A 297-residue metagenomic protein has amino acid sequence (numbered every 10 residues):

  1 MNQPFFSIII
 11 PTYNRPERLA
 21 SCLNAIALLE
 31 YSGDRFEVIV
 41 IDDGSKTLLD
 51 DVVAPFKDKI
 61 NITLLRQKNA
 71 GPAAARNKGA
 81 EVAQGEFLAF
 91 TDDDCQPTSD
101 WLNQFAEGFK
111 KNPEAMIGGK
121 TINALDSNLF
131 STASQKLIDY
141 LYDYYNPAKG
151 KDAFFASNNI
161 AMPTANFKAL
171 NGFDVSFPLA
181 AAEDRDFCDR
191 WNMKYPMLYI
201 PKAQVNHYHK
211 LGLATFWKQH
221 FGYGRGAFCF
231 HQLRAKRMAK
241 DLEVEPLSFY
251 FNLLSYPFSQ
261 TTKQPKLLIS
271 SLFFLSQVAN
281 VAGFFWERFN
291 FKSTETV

Functional and structural regions predicted by a protein language model:
M1-L28: N-proximal low-complexity "stem/linker" segments adjacent to membrane-targeting elements
L23-R66: Acidic donor-binding segment of Leloir-type glycosyltransferases
Q67-A83: Glycine-rich, basic loop-to-helix element that forms the pyrophosphate-binding segment of sugar-nucleotide handling
L88: Short aromatic/hydrophobic "clamp" motif used to bind/position activated sugar donors
Q96, K168-N192, M197-Y199, A203-N206 (+1 more regions): Donor nucleotide-sugar recognition loop
D100-S131: Conserved donor NDP-sugar-binding/catalytic core segment of glycosyltransferases
N123, D143-M162, P178-A180, D186 (+1 more regions): A recurrent flexible, glycine/aromatic-enriched loop bordering the glycosyltransferase active site that acts as
M197-N280: Active-site-adjacent helix/loop segment of glycosyltransferases that harbors family-specific signature motifs
